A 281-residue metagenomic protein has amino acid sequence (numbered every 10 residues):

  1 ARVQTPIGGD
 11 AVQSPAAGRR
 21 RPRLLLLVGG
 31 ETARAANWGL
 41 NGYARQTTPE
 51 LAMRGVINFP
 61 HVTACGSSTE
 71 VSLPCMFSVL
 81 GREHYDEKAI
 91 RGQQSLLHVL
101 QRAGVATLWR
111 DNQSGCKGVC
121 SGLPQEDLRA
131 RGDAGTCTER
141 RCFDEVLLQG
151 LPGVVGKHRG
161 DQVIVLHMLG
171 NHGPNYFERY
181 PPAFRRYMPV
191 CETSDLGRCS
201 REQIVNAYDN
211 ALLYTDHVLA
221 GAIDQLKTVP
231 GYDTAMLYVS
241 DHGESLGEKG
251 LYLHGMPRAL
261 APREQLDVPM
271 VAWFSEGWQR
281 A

Functional and structural regions predicted by a protein language model:
A1-A281: Catalytic domains that recognize anionic headgroups
